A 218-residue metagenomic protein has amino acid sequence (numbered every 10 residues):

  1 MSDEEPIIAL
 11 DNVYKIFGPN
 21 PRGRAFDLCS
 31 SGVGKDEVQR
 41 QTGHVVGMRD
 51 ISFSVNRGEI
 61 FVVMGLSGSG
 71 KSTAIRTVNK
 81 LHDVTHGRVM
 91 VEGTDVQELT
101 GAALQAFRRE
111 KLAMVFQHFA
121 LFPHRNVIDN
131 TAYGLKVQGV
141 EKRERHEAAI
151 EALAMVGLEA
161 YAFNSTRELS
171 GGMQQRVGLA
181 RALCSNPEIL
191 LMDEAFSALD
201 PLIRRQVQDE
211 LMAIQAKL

Functional and structural regions predicted by a protein language model:
F26-E37, T94-D95, K136, R143-Y161 (+1 more regions): Conserved ABC ATPase "signature" region
V38-G43, V96-A113, V137, K142-R143: ABC ATPase NBD coupling module
N79: Helix-to-loop junction immediately C-terminal to a conserved catalytic motif
G87-D95: Conserved ABC transporter NBD signature motif
R109, Y133, N164-R167, S185 (+2 more regions): Conserved signature/switch motifs of ABC ATPase nucleotide-binding domains
R125-A132: Short coil-to-helix segment of the ABC ATPase nucleotide-binding domain corresponding to the Q-loop/switch region
L179: Hydrophobic anchor residue at the start of the ABC signature
